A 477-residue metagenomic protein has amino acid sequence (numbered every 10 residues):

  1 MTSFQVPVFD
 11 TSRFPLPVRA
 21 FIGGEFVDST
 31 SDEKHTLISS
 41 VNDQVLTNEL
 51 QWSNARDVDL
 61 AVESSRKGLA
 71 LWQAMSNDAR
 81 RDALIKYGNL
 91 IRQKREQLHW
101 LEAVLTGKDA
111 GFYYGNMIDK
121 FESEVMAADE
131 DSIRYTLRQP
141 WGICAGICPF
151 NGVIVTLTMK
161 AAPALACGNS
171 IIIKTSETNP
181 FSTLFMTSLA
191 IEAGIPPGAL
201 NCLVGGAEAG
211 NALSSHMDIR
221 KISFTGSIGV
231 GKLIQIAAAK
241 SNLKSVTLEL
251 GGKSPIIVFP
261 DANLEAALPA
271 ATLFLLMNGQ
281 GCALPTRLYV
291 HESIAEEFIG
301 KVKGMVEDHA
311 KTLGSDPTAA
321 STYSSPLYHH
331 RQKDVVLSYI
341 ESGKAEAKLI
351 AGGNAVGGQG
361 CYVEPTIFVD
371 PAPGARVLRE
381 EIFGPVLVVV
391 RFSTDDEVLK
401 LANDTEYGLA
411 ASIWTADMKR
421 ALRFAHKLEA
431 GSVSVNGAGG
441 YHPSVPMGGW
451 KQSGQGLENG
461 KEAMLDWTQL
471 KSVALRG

Functional and structural regions predicted by a protein language model:
M1-N42: Hydrophobic face of amphipathic alpha-helices that form TPR/SEL1-like repeat modules and related alpha-solenoid
S40-V41, A55-V58, N77, R95 (+5 more regions): Residues at or immediately preceding the N-termini of alpha-helices
V41, V45-N48, I219, I257 (+2 more regions): Conserved C-terminal structural/oligomerization subdomain of aldehyde/semialdehyde dehydrogenase
D43-F121, D131: Glycine-rich loop-to-alpha-helix module at the N-terminal edge of alpha/beta enzyme cores
D43-Q44, R80, E102, G168 (+8 more regions): Residue-level signal for inorganic ion chemistry
T47-S53, G68-A74, F112, A145-G146 (+6 more regions): Short, well-ordered beta-strand elements within core beta-sheets of diverse protein domains
S123-E265, F392: Rossmann-like NAD(P) dinucleotide-binding subdomain of oxidoreductase/dehydrogenase enzymes
G229-A372, V435: ALDH superfamily catalytic-core signature
